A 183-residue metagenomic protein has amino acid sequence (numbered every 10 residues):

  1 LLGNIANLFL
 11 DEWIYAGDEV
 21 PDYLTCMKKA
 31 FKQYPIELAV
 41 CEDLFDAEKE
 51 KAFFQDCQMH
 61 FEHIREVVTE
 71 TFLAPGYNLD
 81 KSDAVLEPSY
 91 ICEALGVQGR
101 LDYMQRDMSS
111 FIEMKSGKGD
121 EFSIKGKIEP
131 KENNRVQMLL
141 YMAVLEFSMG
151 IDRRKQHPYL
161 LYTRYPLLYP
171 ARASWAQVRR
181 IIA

Functional and structural regions predicted by a protein language model:
L1-Y15, M142-A143: Short, hydrophobic/amphipathic alpha-helical patches that form generic packing surfaces within helical domains
L2, A6, H60, N133-Q137: Hydrophobic (often cysteine-bearing) scaffold residues that line and stabilize catalytic clefts of nucleotide/cofactor
F9-L86: A non-catalytic, helix-rich entry segment at domain boundaries
L79-I182: Mg2+/Mn2+-dependent nuclease catalytic core
